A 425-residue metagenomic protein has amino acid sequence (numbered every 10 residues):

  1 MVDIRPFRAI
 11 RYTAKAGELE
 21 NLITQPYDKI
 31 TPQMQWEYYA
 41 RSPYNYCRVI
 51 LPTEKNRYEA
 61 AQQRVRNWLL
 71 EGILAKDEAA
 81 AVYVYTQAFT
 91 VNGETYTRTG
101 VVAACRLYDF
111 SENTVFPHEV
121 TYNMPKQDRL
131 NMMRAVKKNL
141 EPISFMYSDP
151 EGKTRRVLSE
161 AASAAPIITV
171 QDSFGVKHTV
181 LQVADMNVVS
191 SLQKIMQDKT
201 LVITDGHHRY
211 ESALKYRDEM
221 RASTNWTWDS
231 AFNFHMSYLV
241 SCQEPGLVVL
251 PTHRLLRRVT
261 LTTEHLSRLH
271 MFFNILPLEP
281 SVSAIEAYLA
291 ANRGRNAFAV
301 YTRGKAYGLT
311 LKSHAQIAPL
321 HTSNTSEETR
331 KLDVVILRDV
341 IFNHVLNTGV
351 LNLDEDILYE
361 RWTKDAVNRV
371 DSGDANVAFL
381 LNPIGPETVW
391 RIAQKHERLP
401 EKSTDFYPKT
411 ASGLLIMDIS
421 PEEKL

Functional and structural regions predicted by a protein language model:
M1-L425: Surface-exposed, charge/polar-rich loops and edge strands
